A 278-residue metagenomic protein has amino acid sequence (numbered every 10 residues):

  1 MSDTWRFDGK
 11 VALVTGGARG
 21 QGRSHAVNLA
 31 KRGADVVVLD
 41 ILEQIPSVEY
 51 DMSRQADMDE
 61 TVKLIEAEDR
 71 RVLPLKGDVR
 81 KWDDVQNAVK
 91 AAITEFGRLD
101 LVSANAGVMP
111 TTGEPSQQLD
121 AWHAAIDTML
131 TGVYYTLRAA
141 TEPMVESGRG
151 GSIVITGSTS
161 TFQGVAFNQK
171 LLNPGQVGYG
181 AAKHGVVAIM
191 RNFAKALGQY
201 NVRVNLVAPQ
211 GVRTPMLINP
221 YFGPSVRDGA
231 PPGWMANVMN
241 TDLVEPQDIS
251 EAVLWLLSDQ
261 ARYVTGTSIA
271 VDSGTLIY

Functional and structural regions predicted by a protein language model:
S2-T4, L254, T265-Y278: Short C-terminal tail/terminal secondary-structure segment of NAD(P)H-dependent dehydrogenase/reductase domains
W5-V38: Canonical Rossmann dinucleotide-binding motif of NAD(H)/NADP(H)-dependent dehydrogenases/reductases, specifically
Q55-A56, K76-A88, L119, Q247-D248: The beta1-alpha1 cofactor-binding region of Rossmann-like NAD(H)/NADP(H)-dependent oxidoreductases
G113-I126, F167, G175, W234: Substrate-binding pocket helix/loop in short-chain dehydrogenase/reductase
V145, V154-G185, M190-Q199, G211-V212: Catalytic loop of short-chain dehydrogenase/reductase
G198-R203, V264-G266: Short, small/polar-rich loop/turn modules that mediate ligand/substrate recognition or access, typified
N237-I249, Q260: A conserved structural motif in NAD(P)-dependent oxidoreductases
